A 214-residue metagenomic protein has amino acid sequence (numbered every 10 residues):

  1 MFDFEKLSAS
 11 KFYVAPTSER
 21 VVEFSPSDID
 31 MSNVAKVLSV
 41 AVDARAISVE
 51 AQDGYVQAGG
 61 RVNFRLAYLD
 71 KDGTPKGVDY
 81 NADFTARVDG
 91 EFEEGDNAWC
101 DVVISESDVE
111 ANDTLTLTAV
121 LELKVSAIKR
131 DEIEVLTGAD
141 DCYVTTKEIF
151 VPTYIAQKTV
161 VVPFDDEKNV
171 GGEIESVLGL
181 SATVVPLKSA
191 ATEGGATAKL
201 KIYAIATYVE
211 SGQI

Functional and structural regions predicted by a protein language model:
M1-I214: Viral structural modules
